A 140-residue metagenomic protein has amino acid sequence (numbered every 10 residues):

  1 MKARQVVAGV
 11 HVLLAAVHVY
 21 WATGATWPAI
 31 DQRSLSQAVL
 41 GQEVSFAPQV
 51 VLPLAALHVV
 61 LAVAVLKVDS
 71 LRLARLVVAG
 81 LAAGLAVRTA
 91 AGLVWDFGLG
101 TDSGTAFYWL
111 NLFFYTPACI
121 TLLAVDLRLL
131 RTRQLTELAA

Functional and structural regions predicted by a protein language model:
R4-A22: N-terminal signal-anchor transmembrane alpha helix
V17-V51, L99-T105: Interfacial loop at the N-terminal end of multi-pass membrane proteins
S36-L66, A83, P117, T121: Core segments of alpha-helical transmembrane spans in multipass integral membrane proteins
L52, G80, G104-L122: Individual transmembrane alpha-helices with interfacial aromatic-anchor signatures
K67-A82: Loop-to-transmembrane helix junctions at the membrane interface
A79-L93: Hydrophobic alpha-helical membrane segments
A90-D102: Transmembrane alpha-helical segments of integral membrane proteins
P117-E137: Membrane-water interface at the C-terminal end of transmembrane alpha helices
